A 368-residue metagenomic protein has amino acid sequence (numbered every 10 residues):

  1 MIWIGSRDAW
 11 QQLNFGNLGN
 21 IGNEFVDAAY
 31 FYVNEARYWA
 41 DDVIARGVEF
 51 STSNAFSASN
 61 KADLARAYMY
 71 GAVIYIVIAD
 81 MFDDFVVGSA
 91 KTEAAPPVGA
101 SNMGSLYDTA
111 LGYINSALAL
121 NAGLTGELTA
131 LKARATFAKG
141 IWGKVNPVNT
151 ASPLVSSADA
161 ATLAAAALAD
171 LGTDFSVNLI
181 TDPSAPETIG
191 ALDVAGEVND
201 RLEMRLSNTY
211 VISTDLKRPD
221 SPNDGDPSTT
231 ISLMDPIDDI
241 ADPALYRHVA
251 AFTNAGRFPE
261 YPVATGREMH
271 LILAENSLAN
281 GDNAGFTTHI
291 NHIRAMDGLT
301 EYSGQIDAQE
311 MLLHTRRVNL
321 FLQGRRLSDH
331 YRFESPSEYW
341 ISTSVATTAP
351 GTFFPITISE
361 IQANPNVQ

Functional and structural regions predicted by a protein language model:
W3-M81, S116-G123, P259-G266, N276-A279 (+1 more regions): Conserved, well-structured interaction surfaces
D8, D27, Y107, L111 (+9 more regions): Hydrophobic-face positions in mid-chain alpha helices that act as interaction patches
N34-I44, A65, M69, A79 (+4 more regions): Hydrophobic core segments within long, regular secondary-structure runs in both alpha- and beta-rich folds
G47, S51, F82, I114 (+5 more regions): Alpha-helical junction/boundary sensor with strong preference for TPR arrays
V77-V87, A138-V148, G281-D282: Short coil/turn linking the two alpha-helices of tandem helical-hairpin repeats
N121-L168: Aromatic- and glycine-enriched pocket-lining scaffold segments that form the walls of small-molecule binding clefts
H248-L299: C-terminal structural cap/anchor segments
I290-Q368: CBM-like carbohydrate-recognition segments
